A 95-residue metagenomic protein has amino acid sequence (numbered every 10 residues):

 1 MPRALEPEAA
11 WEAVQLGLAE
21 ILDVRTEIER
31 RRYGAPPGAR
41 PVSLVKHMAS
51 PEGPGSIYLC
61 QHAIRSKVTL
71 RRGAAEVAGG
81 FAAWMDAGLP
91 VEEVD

Functional and structural regions predicted by a protein language model:
M1-E20, E27-I57, H62-D95: Rhodanese-like catalytic fold shared by cysteine-dependent sulfurtransferases and DSP/PTP-type phosphatases
